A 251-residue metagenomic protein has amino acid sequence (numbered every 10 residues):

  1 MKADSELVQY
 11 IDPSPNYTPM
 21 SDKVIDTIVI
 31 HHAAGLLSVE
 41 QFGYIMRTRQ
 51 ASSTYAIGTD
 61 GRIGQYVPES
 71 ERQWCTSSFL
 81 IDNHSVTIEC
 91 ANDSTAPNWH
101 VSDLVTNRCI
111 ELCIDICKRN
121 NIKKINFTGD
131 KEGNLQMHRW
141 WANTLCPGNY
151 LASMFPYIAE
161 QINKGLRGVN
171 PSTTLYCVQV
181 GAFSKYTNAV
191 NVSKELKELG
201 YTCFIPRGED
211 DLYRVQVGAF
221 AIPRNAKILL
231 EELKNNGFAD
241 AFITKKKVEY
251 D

Functional and structural regions predicted by a protein language model:
M1-D82: N-terminal catalytic cores of peptidoglycan-degrading enzymes
M1-P13, Y17-D22, S94-S172, Y250-D251: Basic/polar, cationic surfaces and motifs that engage anionic cell-wall and phosphate/carboxylate ligands
K23, T48, I81, N98-T106 (+3 more regions): Solvent-exposed, acidic/flexible segments
T27-H32, S53-I57, R62-V67, S85-C90 (+5 more regions): Structural recognition of the beta-strand scaffold that forms the well-ordered cores of secreted hydrolase catalytic
A34, C113-N121, L166, L196 (+3 more regions): Sec/Tat-exported extracytoplasmic proteins
A34-L37, D60-I63, E69-W74, N92-A96 (+5 more regions): Solvent-exposed loop/turn segments at secondary-structure junctions within structured extracellular/periplasmic domains
T174-V180: Short glycine-/aliphatic-rich beta-strand segments at the starts of folded cytosolic domains
S184-R214, A219-D251: Extracytoplasmic
